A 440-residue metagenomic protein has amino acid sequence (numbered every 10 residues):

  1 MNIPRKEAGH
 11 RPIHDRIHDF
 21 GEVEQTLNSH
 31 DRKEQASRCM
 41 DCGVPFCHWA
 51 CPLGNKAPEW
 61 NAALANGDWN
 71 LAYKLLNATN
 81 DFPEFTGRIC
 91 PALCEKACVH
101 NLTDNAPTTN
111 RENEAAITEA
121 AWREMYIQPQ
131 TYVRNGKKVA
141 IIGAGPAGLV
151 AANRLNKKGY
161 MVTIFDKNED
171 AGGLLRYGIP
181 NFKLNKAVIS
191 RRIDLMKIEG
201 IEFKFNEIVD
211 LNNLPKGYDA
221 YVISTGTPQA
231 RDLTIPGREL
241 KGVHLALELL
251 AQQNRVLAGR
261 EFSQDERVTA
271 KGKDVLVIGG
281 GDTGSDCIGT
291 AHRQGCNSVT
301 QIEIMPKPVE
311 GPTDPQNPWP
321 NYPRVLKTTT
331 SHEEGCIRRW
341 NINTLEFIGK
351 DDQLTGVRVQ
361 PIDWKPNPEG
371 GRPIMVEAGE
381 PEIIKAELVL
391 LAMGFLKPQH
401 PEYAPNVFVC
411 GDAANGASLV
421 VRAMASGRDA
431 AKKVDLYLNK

Functional and structural regions predicted by a protein language model:
M1-H30, Q35, E114-K440: Residues forming the flavin
I13-D15, M40, G54, A92-C94 (+1 more regions): Short acidic (Asp/Glu) and glycine-rich catalytic loops that position anionic groups and cofactors
I17-Q35, K56-R88, D104-T131: Ferredoxin-type iron-sulfur electron-transfer modules in oxidoreductases and energy-metabolism complexes
R38-V44, D81, N415-V420: Glycine-rich phosphate/pyrophosphate-binding beta-alpha loops
C39-G43, A106-P107, R191, D351-Q353: Short amphipathic alpha-helical segments with coiled-coil-like heptad repeat character
D41-N66, T86-I117, T163, K167-D170 (+1 more regions): Iron-sulfur cluster-binding cysteine motifs and their immediate structural context in ferredoxin-like electron-transfer
C42-P45, N70, F82, R123 (+2 more regions): A general structural signal for well-ordered secondary-structure junctions
H48, A57, N61, N70 (+9 more regions): Internal amphipathic alpha-helical segments of the cytochrome P450 catalytic fold
